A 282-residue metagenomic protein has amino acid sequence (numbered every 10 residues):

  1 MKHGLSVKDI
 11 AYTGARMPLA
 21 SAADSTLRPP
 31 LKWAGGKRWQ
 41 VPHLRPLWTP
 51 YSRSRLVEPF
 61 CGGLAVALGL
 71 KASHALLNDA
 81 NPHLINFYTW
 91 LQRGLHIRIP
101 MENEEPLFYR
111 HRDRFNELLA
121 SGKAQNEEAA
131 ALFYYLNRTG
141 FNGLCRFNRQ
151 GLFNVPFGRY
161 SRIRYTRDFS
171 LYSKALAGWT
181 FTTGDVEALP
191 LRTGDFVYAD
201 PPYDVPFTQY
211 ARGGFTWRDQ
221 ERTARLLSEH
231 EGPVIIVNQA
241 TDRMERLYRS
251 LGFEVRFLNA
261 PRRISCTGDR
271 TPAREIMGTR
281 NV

Functional and structural regions predicted by a protein language model:
K2-V41, P46-L47, Y51, R93-Y198 (+3 more regions): SAM-dependent nucleic-acid methyltransferase catalytic core
S52-R55, S73-H74, L176-W179, S228-V234: Short active-site oxyanion
R53-L107: Conserved S-adenosyl-L-methionine
E58-F60, N78-D79, T182-G184, A199-P201 (+1 more regions): Short His-Asn-centered micro-motif
F60-A65, D168-F169, Q239-D242: Short, polar loop motifs at secondary-structure junctions
A67-A72, L189-T193, M244-L251: Short loop/helix-cap segments at secondary-structure boundaries that form the rim of catalytic
A72-N78, G194-V197, S250-F257: Active-site regions of enzymes building and remodeling cell-envelope glycoconjugates
T216-V282: Long, positively charged, glycine-interspersed low-complexity recognition regions
